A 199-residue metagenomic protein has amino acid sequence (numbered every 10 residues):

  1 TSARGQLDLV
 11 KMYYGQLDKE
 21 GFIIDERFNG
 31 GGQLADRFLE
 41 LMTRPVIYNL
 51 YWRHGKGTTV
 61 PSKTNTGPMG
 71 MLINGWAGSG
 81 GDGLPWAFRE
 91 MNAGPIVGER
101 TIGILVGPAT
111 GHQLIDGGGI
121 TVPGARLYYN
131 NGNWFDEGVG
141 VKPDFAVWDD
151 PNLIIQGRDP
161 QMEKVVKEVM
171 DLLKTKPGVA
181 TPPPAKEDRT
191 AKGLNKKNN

Functional and structural regions predicted by a protein language model:
T1-G118, L153-Q161, K167-T175, N199: Cleft-lining beta-strand/loop regions that shape enzyme active-site pockets
D8-K11, G15, D136, M162 (+1 more regions): Hydrophobic transmembrane signal anchors and adjacent membrane-proximal interface regions, especially in viral
A77-S79, L114-A146: Metal-dependent DNA phosphodiester-chemistry modules and their immediately adjacent helices/loops in DNA-processing
K142, Q156-R158, P183-K186: Juxtamembrane/interface motifs at transmembrane-helix termini
A146-L153: C-terminal or mid-to-C-terminal helical accessory/interaction module adjacent to the motor/catalytic core
D171-N199: Gram-negative outer-membrane assembly/targeting C-terminal domains
